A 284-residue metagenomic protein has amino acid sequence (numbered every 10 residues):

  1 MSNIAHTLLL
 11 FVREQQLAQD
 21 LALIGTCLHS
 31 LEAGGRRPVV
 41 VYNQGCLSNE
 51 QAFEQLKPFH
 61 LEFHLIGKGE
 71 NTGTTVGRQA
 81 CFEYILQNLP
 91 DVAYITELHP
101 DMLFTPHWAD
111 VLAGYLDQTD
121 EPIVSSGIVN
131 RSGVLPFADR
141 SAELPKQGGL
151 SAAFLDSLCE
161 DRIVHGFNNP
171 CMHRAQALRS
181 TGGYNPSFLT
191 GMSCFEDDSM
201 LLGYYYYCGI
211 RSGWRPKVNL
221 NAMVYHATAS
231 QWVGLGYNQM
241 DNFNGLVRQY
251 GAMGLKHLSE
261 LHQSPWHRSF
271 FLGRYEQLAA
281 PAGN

Functional and structural regions predicted by a protein language model:
E14-A33: Short, well-formed alpha-helical segments that are part of the catalytic scaffolds of diverse glycosyltransferases
L28-I66: Acidic donor-binding segment of Leloir-type glycosyltransferases
K68-L86: Glycine-rich, basic loop-to-helix element that forms the pyrophosphate-binding segment of sugar-nucleotide handling
D91-L103: Short beta-strand-to-loop acidic/aromatic patch adjacent to the donor-nucleotide binding site
V124-R140: Short beta-strand-to-loop element that shapes/binds the nucleotide-sugar donor at the catalytic cleft/hinge
S141-V164: Short, flexible, basic/aromatic active-site loop/helix in glycosyltransferases
C171, A177, T181-G182, L189-L220: A short, conserved alpha-helix in the catalytic core of glycosyltransferases
G213-N238: Active-site donor/metal-binding and catalytic loop motifs of nucleotide-sugar-dependent glycosylation enzymes
